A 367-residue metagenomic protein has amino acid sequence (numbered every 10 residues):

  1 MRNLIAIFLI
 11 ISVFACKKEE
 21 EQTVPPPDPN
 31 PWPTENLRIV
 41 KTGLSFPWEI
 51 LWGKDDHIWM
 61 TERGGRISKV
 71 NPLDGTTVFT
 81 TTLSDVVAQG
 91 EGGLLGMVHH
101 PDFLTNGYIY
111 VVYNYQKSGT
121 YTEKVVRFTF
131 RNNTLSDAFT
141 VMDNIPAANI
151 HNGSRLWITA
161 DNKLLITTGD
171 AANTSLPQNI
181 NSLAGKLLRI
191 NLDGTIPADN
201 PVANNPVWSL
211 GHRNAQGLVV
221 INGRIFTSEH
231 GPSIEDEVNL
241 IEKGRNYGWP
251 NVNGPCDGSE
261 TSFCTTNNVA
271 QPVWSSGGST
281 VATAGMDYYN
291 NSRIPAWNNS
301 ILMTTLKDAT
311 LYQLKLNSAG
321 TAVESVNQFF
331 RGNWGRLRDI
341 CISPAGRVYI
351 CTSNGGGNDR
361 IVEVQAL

Functional and structural regions predicted by a protein language model:
L9, V13-N36: Bacterial Sec-dependent N-terminal signal peptides
P26-S45, D137-A138, N268-G278, E324-Q328: A short helix->beta-strand "capping" segment at the edge of beta-propeller domains
I39-G65, V281-Y288: Beta-strand-rich domains and repeat architectures in extracellular enzymes and scaffolds, especially beta-propellers
I39-S45, T81-Q89, M142-A148, P206-G211 (+2 more regions): Surface loop/turn motifs at the tips and blade-to-blade linkers of beta-strand repeat domains
T76-P101: Blade-loop segments of beta-propeller domains
G92-L94, D102-L104, K163, A171-N327 (+4 more regions): Beta-propeller domain segments
T122-I158: Asp-box/WD-like beta-propeller blade repeats and closely related beta-sheet repeat scaffolds
